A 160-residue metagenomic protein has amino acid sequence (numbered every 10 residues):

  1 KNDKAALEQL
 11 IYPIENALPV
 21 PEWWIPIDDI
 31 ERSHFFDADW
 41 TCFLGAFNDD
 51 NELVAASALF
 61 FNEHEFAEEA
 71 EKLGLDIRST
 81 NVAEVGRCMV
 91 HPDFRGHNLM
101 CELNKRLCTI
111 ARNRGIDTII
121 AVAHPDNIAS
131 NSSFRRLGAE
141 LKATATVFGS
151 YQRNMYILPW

Functional and structural regions predicted by a protein language model:
K1-Y12: A short beta-loop-alpha structural element at the N-terminal edge of CoA-dependent acyl/N-acetyltransferase catalytic
V20-D49, A58, H64: Active-site rim helix/loop that mediates acceptor-substrate recognition in acyltransferases
T41-G45, A56, R87, I120 (+1 more regions): Short hydrophobic/aromatic beta-strand element in the GNAT-like acyltransferase core that lines or flanks the acyl-donor
D50-E52, A56-R87, R95: Conserved acyl-donor/pantetheine-binding loop and adjacent beta-alpha core of acyl/acetyltransferases and related
R87-V90, G96-T109, S132, R136: Conserved acetyl-CoA-binding loop-helix of GNAT-fold acetyltransferases
A111-A123: Conserved GNAT acetyl-CoA-binding A-motif
P125-A143: Conserved active-site alpha-helix within GNAT-family acetyltransferase domains
V147-W160: C-terminal "cap" of GNAT-fold acetyltransferases
